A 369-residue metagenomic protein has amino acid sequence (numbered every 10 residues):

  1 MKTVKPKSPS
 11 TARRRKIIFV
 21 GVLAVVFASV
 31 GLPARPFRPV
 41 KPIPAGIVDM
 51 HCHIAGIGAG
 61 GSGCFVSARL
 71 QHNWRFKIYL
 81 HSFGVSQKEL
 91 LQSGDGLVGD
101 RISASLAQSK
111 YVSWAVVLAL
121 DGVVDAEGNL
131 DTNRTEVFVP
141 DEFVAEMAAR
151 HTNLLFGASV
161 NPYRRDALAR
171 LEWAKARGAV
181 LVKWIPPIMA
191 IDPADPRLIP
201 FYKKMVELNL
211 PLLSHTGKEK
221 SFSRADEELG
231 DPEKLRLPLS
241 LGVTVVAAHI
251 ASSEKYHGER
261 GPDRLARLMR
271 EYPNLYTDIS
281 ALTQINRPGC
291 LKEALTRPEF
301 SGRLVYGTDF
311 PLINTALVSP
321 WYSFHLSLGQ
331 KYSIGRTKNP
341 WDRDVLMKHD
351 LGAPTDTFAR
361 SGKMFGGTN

Functional and structural regions predicted by a protein language model:
K7-V25: N-terminal Sec-pathway targeting helices
F19, V26-I43, A167-R170: Metal-centered catalytic cores of metalloenzymes
G31-L118, V124-T135, H349, T357-M364: An N-terminally biased module of ancient metal coordination in phosphate/nucleic-acid-related enzymes
P33-P36, T244, A251-N369: H/E-rich (His + Asp/Glu) clusters that bind or coordinate divalent metals
V48-C52, A115-V117, F156-A158, V182-W184 (+4 more regions): Hydrophobic faces of well-ordered beta-strands that scaffold small-molecule active sites in alpha/beta enzyme cores
I54-G58, V123-D125, P162-D166, M189 (+5 more regions): Active-site environment of divalent metal-dependent phosphoester hydrolases
L120-E227: Active-site gating/metal-coordination segments in enzymes
R165-K175, P193-L198, S223-L239, K255-M269 (+1 more regions): Distinct, well-ordered alpha-helical segments
